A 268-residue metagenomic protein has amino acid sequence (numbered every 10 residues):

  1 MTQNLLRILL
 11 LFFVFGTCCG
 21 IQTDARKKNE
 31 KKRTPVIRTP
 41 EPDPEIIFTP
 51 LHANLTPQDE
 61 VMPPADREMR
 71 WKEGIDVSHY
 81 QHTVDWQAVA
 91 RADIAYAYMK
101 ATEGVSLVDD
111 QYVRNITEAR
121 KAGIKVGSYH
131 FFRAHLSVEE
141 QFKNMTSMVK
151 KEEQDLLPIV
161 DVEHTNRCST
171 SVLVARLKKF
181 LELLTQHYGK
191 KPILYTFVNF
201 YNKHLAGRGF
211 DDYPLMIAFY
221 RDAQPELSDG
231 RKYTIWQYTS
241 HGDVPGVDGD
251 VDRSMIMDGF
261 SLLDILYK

Functional and structural regions predicted by a protein language model:
M1-K28: Bacterial Sec-dependent N-terminal signal peptides
R26, P35-A122: N-terminal beta-strand-loop-alpha-helix module at the start of alpha/beta ligand-binding or catalytic domains
K31-G74, F210-K268: Functionally critical loop-and-helix segments that line ligand-binding/catalytic clefts of soluble enzyme domains
D66-M69, A90-D93, R120-K121, K151-Q154 (+3 more regions): Extracellular/periplasmic catalytic domains that process cell-envelope and extracellular macromolecules
R67-H82, M99-L181, T185-H187: Substrate-binding cleft of extracellular glycoside hydrolase catalytic domains
Y80, F132, V198-F200, R221-A223 (+1 more regions): Short, solvent-exposed coil/turn elements at secondary-structure transition points
A95, K125, K191: Residue-level detector of anion-binding/catalytic polar loops
L156-D229: Catalytic domains of cell-wall/extracellular-matrix polysaccharide-remodeling enzymes, centered on de-N-acetylation
